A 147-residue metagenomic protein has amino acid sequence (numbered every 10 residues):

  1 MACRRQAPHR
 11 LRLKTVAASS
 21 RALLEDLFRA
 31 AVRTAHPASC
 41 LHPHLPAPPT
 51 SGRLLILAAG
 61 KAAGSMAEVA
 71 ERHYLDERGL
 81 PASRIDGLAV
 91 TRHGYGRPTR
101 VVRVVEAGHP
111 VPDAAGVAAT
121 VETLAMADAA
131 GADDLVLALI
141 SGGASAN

Functional and structural regions predicted by a protein language model:
R10-N147: N-terminal loops that bind phosphate or other acidic moieties and the adjacent beta-alpha structural core
